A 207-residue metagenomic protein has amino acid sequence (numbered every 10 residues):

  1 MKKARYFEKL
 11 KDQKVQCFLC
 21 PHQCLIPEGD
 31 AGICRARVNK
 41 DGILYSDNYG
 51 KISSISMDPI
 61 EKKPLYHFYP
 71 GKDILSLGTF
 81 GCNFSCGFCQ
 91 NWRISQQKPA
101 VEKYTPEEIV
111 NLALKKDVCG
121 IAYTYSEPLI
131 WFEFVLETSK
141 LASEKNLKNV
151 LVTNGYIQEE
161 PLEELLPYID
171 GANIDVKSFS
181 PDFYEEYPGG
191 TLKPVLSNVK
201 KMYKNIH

Functional and structural regions predicted by a protein language model:
M1-K9, H67-P70: Short Cys/His-rich Zn2+-coordinating modules
V15-A36, F80-W92: Local cysteine-cluster metal-coordination motifs and their immediate loop/turn environment, predominantly Fe-S cluster
N39-G171, S180, K201: Conserved Radical SAM active-site core
K177: Cell-envelope and extracellular/periplasmic
E186-P194: Alpha-helix N-cap and loop-to-helix initiation/capping positions
K193-H207: Conserved C-terminal portion of the radical SAM core fold that forms the substrate/S-adenosylmethionine-binding
